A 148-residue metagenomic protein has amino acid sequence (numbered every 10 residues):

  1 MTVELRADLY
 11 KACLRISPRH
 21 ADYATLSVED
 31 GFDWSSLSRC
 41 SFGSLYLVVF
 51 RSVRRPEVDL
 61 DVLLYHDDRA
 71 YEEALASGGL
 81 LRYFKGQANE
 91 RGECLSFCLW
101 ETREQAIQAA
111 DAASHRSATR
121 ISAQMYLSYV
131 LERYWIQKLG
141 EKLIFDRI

Functional and structural regions predicted by a protein language model:
M1-G86, W135-I148: Short S/T/G/P-rich N-terminal loop/turn motif that feeds into the first structured element of a domain
S35-S38, D68-Y71, A88, C94 (+2 more regions): Short, flexible coil/linker segments at or flanking structured domains
V48-S52, Y83-A112: Short, well-ordered beta-strand segments in beta-rich or mixed alpha/beta enzyme and ligand-binding folds
L75, G79, A88, D111-S114 (+1 more regions): Short amphipathic alpha-helices and their capping/turn residues within compact interaction modules
F97, E104, Q108-I148: Alpha-helical oligomerization segments
